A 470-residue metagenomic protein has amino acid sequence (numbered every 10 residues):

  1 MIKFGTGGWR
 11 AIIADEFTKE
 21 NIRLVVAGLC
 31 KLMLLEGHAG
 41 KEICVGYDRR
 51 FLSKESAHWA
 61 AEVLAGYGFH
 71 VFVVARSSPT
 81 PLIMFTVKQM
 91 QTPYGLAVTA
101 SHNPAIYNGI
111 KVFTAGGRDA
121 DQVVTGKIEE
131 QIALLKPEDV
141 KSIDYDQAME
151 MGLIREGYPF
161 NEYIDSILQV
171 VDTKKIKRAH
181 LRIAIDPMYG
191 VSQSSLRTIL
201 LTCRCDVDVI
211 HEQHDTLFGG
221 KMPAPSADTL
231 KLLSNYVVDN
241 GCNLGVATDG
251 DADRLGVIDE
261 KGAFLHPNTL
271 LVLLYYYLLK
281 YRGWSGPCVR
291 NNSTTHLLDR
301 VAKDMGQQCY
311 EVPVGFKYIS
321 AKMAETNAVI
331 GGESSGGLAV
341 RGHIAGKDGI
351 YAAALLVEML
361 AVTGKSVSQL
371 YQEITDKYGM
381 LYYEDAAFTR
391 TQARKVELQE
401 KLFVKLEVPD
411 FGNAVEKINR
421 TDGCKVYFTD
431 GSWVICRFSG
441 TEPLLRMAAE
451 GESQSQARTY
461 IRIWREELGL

Functional and structural regions predicted by a protein language model:
M1-Y67, P93-Y94, A148-L181: An N-terminal, well-structured beta->alpha segment
G7, V45, I83, L96 (+12 more regions): Buried hydrophobic positions in well-ordered alpha/beta secondary-structure cores of metabolic enzymes
A39-C44, D48-N108, I199-I258: N-terminal small/polar loop signature for handling phosphorylated ligands or for N-terminal nucleophile
A75, E130-Y163, E260-G332, A339: Proline/glycine-rich low-complexity loops and linkers
N108-N240: Gly/Ser/Thr-enriched, mixed-charge loops and adjacent short helices that form phosphate/oxyanion-binding elements
V112-A115, G256-E260, V340-R341: Short beta-strand-to-turn element immediately C-terminal to the catalytic PLP-Schiff-base lysine in fold type I
D121, V209-H211, A263-R282, G349-V357: Gly/Ser/Thr-rich active-site loops/lids in small-molecule metabolic enzymes that frequently grip phosphoryl groups
N243-L244, W284-L470: Phosphate-binding and adjacent anionic-ligand microenvironments
